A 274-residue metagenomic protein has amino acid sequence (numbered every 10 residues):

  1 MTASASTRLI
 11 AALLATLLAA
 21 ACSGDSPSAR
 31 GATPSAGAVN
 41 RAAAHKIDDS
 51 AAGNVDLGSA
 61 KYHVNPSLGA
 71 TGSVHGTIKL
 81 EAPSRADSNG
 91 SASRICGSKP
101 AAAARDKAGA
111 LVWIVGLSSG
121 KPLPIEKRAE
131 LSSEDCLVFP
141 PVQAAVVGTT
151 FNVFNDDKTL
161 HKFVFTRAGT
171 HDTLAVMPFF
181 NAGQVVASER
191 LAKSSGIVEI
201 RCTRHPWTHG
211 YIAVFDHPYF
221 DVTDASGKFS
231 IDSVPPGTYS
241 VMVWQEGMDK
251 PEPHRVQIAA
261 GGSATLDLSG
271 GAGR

Functional and structural regions predicted by a protein language model:
T2-A11: Bacterial N-terminal signal peptides that target proteins for export
L14-T16: Hydrophobic alpha-helical targeting segments used for export or membrane insertion
L18-A21: C-terminal motif of bacterial Sec signal peptides marking the signal peptidase cleavage site
G24-R274: Extracytoplasmic copper-binding redox domains, predominantly the cupredoxin/blue-copper superfamily
